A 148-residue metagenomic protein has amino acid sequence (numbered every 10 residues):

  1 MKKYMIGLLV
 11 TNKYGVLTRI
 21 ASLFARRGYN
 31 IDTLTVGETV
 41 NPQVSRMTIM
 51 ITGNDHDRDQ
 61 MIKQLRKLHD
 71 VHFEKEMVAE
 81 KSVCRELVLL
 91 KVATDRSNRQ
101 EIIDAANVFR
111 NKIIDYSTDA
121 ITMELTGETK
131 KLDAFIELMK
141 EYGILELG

Functional and structural regions predicted by a protein language model:
M1-R46, M50-G148: Long, contiguous binding/interaction regions
